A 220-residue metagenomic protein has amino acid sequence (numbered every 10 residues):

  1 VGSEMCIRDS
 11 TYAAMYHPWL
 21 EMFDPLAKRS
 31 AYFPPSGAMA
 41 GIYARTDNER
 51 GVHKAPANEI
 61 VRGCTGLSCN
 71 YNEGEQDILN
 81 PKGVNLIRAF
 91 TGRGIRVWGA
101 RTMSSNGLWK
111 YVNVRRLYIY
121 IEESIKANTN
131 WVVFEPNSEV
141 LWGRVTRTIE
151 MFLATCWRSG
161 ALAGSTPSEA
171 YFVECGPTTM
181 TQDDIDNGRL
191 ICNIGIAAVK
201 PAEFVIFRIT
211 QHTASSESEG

Functional and structural regions predicted by a protein language model:
S3-E4, R8-G220: Structured, hydrophobic secondary-structure cores that serve as assembly/anchoring elements
